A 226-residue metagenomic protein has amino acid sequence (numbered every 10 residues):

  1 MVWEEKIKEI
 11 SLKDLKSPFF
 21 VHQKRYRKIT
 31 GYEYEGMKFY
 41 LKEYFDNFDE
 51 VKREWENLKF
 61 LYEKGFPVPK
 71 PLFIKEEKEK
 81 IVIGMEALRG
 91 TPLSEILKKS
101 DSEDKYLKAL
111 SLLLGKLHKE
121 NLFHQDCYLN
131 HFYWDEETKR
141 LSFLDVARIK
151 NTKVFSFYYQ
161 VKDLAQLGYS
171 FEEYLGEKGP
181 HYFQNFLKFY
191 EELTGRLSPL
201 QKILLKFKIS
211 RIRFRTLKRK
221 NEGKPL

Functional and structural regions predicted by a protein language model:
M1-F19, R213: Juxta-kinase regulatory segment immediately upstream of eukaryotic protein kinase catalytic domains
P18-E54: ATP-binding glycine-rich loop module of kinase domains
G31-E35, A87, E136: Active-site beta-strand termini and strand-to-loop segments that position acidic
E43-K75, K105: A conserved alpha-helical element in kinase catalytic cores
N57-F60, K64-P67, S94-N130, L164: Conserved kinase catalytic-core helix
K70-L107: Conserved structural core of kinase catalytic domains
H131-F143: Conserved protein kinase catalytic/activation segment
L141-K220: C-lobe/activation-segment region of protein kinase-like
